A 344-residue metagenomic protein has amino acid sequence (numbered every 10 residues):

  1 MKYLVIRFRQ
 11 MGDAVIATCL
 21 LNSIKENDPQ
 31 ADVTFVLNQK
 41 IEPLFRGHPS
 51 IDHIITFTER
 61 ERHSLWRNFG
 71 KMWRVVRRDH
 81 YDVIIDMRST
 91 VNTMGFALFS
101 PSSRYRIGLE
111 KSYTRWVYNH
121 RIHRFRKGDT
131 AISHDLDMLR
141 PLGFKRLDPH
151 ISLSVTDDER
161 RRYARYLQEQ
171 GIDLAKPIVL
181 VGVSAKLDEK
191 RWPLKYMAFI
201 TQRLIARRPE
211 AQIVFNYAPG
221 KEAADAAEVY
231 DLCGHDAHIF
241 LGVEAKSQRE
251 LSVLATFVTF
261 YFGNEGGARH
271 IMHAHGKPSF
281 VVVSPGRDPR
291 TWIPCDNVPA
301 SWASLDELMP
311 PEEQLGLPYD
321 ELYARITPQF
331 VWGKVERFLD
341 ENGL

Functional and structural regions predicted by a protein language model:
M1-K2, R160-V179: Nucleotide-sugar donor-binding and catalytic loop/hinge architecture of NDP-sugar-dependent glycosyltransferases
I6-A17, I41-L44, D86, K186-P193 (+1 more regions): A short, glycine/small-residue-rich beta-strand->loop->alpha-helix junction that serves as a flexible
A14-N27, A198-Q202: Histidine-anchored nucleotide/phosphate-binding helix
D32-L65, A237, A300-L308: Conserved nucleotide-sugar phosphate-binding/catalytic loop shared by glycosyltransferases and other
V33-N38, I107-G108, I213-A218: Short internal beta-strands
I55-S154, D173-L174, I178-L187, G286-R290 (+1 more regions): Conserved nucleotide-diphosphate donor binding/catalytic pocket of glycan-assembly enzymes
L109-Y113, H270-L344: Nucleotide-sugar donor-binding patch of glycosyltransferase catalytic domains
L194-P285: Donor-binding and catalytic core of enzymes assembling or modifying cell-surface/extracellular glycoconjugates
